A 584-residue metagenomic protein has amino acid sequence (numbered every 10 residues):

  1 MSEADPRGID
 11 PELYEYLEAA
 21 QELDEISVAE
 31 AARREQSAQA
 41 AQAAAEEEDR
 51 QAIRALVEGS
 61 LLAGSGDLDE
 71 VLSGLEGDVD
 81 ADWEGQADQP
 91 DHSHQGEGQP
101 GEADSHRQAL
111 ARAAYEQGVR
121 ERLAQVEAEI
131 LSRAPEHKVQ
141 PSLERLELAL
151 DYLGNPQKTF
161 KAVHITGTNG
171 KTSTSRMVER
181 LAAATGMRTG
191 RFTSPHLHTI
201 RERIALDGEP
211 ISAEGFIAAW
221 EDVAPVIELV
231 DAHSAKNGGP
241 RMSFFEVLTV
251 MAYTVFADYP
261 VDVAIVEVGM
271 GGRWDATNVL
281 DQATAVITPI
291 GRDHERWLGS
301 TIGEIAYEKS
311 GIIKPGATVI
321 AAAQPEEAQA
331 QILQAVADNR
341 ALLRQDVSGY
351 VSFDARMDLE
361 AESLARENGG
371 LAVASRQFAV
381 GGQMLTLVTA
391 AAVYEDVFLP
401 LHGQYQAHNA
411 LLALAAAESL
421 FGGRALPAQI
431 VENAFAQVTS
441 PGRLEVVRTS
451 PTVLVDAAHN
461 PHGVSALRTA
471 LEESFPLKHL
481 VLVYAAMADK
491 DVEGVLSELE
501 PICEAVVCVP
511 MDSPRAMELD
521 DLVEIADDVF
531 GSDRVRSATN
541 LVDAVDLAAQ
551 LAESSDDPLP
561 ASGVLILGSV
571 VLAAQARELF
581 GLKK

Functional and structural regions predicted by a protein language model:
M1-G167, T174-T185, F192, A232-G239: Short functional linear segments
R7-S27, R34-E35, A45-R50, L56-G59 (+5 more regions): Acidic, Mg2+-coordinating active-site environments of NTP-dependent enzymes
G118, H137, L143, E147-D151 (+5 more regions): ATP-dependent carboxylate-amine ligase catalytic core
V178, R273-A283, R577-F580: Short Gly/Thr/Asp-enriched flexible loops that form oxyanion-binding sites at enzyme active sites
F256-D262, G423, S474-K478, A548-G563: Glycine-rich phosphate-binding loop signature in dinucleotide/nucleotide-binding domains
V263-V266, D275-V286, I290-R292, E304 (+1 more regions): Nucleotide phosphate-binding/pyrophosphate-handling subdomain across enzymes that bind or process nucleotide phosphates
P325-L343, T452-L454, P461, L496-S562: C-terminal helical cap/extension that packs against the catalytic core of soluble nucleotide-cofactor enzymes
S569: Active-site-proximal loop/hinge segments that shape catalytic or ion-binding/gating pockets
